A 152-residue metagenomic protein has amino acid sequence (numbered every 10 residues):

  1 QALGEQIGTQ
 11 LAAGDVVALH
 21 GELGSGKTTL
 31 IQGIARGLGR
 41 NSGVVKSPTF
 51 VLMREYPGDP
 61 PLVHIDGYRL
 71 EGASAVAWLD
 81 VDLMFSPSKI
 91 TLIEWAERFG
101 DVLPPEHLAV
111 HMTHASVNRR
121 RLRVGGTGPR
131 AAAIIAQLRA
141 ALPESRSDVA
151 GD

Functional and structural regions predicted by a protein language model:
Q1-Q10: Pre-Walker A adenine-sensing motif
V17-L19: Hydrophobic anchor at the beta1->P-loop junction of P-loop NTPases
L23: The conserved Walker
K27: Conserved lysine of the Walker
R40-E55: Short beta-strand-centered segment that lines the nucleotide-binding/catalytic pocket of NTP-utilizing
E71-A77, D82-D152: Short phosphate-coordinating micro-motif centered on Lys-Gly-acidic
